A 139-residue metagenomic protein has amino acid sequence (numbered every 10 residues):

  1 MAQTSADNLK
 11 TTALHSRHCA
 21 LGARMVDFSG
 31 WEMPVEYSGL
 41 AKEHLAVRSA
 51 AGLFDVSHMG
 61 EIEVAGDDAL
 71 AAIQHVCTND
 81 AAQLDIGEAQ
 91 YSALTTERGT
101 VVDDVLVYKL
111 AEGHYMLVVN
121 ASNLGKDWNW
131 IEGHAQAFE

Functional and structural regions predicted by a protein language model:
M1-E139: Basic, glycine/lysine-rich polyanion-binding surfaces/domains
